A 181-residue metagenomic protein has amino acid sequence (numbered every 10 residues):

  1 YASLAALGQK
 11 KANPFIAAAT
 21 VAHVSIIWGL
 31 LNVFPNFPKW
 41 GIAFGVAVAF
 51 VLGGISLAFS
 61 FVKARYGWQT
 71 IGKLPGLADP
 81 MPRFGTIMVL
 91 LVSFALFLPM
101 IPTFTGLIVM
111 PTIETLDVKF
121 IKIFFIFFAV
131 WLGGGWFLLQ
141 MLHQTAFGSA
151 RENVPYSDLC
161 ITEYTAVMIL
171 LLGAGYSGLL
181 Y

Functional and structural regions predicted by a protein language model:
A6-G72: Alpha-helical multi-pass transmembrane bundles of energy-transducing inner-membrane proteins
A19-V33, P80-V92, C160-T165: Small-residue-rich segments of transmembrane alpha-helices in multi-pass membrane proteins, especially helix faces
I26-N36, G106-F124: Interfacial segments of multi-pass membrane proteins
P38-G41, R83-L91, K119-I126, Y164-L171: Select transmembrane alpha-helical segments in multipass membrane proteins
A49-G67, K119-D158: Predominantly late transmembrane helices and immediately cytosolic-facing juxtamembrane segments
Y66-P80, F104-K119: Membrane-interface interhelical connector segments
D79-G85, G135-Y181: Cytoplasmic/organellar membrane-interface segments at the starts of transmembrane helices in multi-pass inner-membrane
V92-T112, L171-Y181: Alpha-helical transmembrane segments and their membrane-interface junctions in multi-pass membrane proteins
